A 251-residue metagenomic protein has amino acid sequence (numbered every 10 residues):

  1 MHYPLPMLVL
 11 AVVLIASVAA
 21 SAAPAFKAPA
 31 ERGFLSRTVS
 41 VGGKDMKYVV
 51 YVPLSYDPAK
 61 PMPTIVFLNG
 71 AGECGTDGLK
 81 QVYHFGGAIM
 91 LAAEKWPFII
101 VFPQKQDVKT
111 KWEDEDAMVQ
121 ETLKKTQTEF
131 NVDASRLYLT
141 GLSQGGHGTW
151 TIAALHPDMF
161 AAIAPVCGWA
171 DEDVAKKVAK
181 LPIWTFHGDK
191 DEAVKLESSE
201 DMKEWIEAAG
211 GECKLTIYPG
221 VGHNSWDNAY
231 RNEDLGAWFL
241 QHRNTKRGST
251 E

Functional and structural regions predicted by a protein language model:
A20-T64, E121, T140-H147, I152 (+6 more regions): A domain-start/cap signature at the N-terminus of enzymes
S55-K60, V108-S143: Gly/Ser-rich "nucleophile elbow"/oxyanion-hole loop immediately N-terminal to the catalytic nucleophile in hydrolases
T64, L68-T122: Active-site machinery of serine-nucleophile hydrolases
K80-Q81, K195-E204: Short alpha-helix in the alpha/beta-hydrolase fold that links the catalytic acid
S135-A179: Primarily recognizes the serine-hydrolase "nucleophile elbow" in alpha/beta-hydrolase and SGNH/GDSL folds
T185-H187, D191: Short beta-strand/loop motif that positions the catalytic acidic residue of the alpha/beta-hydrolase fold
Y218-S225: Histidine-bearing beta->alpha loop at or near hydrolase active sites
D227-A237: Post-His helix in hydrolase/transferase enzymes
